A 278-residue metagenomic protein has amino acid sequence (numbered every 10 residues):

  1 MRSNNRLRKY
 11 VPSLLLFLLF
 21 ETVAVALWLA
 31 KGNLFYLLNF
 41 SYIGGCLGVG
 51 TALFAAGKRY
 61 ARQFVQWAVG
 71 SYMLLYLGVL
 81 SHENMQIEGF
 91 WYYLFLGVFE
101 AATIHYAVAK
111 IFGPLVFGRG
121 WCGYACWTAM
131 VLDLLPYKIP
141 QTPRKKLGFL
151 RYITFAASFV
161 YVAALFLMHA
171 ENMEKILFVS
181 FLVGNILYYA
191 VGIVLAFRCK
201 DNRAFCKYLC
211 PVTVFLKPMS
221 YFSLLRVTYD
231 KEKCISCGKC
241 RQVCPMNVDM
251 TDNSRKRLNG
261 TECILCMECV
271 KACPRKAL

Functional and structural regions predicted by a protein language model:
M1-T251, T261, K271, K276-L278: Non-ligating segments of multi-cofactor redox enzymes
N253-C266: Short linker/helix segments within small regulatory modules
